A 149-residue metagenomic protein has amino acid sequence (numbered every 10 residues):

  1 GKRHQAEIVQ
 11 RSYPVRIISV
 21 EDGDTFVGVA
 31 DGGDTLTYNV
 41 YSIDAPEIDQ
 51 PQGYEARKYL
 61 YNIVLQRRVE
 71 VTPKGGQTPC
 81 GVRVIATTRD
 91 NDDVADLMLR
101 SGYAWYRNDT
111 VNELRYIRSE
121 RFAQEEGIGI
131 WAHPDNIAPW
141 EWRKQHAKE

Functional and structural regions predicted by a protein language model:
G1-E149: Small beta-barrel nucleic-acid-binding modules, primarily SNase/OB-fold domains and secondarily Tudor-like barrels
